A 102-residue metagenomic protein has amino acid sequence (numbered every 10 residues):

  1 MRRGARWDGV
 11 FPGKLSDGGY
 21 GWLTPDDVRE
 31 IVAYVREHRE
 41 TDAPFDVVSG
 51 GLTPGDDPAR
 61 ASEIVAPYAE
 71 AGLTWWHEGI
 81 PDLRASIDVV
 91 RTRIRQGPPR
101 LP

Functional and structural regions predicted by a protein language model:
M1-P102: Active-site-adjacent structural elements that line small-molecule/cofactor binding pockets in enzymes
